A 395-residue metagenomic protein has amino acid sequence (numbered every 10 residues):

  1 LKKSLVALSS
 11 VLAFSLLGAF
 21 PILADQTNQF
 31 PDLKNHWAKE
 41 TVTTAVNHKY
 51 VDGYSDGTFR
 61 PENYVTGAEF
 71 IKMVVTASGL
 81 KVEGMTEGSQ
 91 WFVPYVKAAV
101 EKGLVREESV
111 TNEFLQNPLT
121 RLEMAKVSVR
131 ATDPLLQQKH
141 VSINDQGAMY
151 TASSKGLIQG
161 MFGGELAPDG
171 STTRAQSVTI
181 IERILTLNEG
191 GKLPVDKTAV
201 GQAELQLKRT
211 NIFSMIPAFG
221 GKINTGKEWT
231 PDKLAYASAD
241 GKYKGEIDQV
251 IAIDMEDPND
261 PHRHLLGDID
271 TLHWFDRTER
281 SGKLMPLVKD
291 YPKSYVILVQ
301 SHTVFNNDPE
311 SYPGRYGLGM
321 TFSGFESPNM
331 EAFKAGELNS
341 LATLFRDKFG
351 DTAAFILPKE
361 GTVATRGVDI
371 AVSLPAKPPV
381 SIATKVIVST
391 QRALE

Functional and structural regions predicted by a protein language model:
L1-L5: Positively charged n-region of N-terminal signal peptides that target proteins for export
V6-F14: Sec-dependent N-terminal signal peptides
A13-G245: N-terminal propeptides
T44-A45, F355-K359: Short amphipathic alpha-helix starts
V141, T352-A354: Short amphipathic alpha-helical surface micro-motifs
A199-L298, H302-T352, G361-E395: Conserved functional micro-motifs across diverse proteins
